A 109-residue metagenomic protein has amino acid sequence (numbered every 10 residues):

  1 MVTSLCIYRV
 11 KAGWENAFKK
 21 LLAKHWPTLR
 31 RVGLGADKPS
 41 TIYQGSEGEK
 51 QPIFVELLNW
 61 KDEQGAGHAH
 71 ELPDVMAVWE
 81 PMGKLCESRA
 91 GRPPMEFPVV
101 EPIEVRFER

Functional and structural regions predicted by a protein language model:
V2-R9, P39-V75: Short, well-ordered beta-strand segments in beta-rich or mixed alpha/beta enzyme and ligand-binding folds
V10-A12, W60-D62, E101, R109: Non-catalytic surface loops within mature trypsin-like serine protease
W14, K61, V75, P94-F97: Intrinsically disordered, low-complexity segments enriched in polar/charged small residues
W14-S40, V78, M82: Short amphipathic alpha-helical segments
L22-H25, L58, P73-D74, M82 (+1 more regions): Alpha-helix boundary/capping residues
A36-V55, A77-R109: Glycine-rich beta-strand-turn "strand-cap" elements at beta-sheet edges
